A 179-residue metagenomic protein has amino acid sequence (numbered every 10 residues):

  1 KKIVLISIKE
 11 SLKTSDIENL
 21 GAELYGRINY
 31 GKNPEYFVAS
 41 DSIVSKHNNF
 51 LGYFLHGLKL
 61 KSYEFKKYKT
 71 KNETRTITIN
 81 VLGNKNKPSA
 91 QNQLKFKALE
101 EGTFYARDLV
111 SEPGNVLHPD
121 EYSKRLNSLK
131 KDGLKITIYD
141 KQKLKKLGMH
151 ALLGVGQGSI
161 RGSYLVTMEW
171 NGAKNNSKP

Functional and structural regions predicted by a protein language model:
K1-P179: Short amphipathic alpha-helical segment within the helicase RecA-like ATPase core that mediates nucleic-acid
